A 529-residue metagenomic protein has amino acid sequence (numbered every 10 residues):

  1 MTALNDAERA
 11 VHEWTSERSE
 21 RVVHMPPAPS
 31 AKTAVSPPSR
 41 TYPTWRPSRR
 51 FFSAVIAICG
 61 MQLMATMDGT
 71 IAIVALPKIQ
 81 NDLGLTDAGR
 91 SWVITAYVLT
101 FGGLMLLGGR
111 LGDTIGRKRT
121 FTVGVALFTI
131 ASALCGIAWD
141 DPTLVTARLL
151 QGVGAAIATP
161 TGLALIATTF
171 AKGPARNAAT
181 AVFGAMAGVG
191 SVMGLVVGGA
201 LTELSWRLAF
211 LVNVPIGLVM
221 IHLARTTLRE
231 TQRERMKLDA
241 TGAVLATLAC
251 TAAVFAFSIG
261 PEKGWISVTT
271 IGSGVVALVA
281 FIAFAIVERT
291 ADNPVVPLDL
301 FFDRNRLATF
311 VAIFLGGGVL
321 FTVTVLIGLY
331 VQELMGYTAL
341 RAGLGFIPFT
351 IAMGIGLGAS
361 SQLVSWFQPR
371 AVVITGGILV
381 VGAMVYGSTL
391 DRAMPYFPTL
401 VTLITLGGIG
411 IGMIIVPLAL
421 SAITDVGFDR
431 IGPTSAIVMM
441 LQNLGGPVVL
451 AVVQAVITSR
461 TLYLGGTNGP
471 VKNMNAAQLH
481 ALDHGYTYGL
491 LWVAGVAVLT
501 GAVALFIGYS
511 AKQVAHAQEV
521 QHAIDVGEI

Functional and structural regions predicted by a protein language model:
M1-I58, I409, A476-I529: Transmembrane-helix exit segments and adjacent C-terminal regions of multi-pass membrane proteins
M1-L4, S19, A181, T202-L315 (+6 more regions): Hydrophobic transmembrane-helix bundles of small-molecule transporters
T15, V23-T226, S360, F367 (+3 more regions): Transmembrane-helix bundle of Major Facilitator Superfamily
F51-M67, A72-V74, D87, V268-V276 (+4 more regions): 12-transmembrane solute porter fold
L99, G103, A126, I130 (+14 more regions): Generic alpha-helical transmembrane segments of integral inner-membrane proteins, especially permease/transport modules
G136-T143, R225-L228, F257-K263, A285-D292 (+2 more regions): Transmembrane helix-loop junctions and nearby membrane-interface residues
F170-G173, A181-M186, T241, A312 (+1 more regions): Hydrophobic alpha-helical segments of secondary membrane carriers
V196-L204, V448-N475: Transmembrane alpha-helix termini and helix-breaking/packing motifs in multi-pass membrane transporters
